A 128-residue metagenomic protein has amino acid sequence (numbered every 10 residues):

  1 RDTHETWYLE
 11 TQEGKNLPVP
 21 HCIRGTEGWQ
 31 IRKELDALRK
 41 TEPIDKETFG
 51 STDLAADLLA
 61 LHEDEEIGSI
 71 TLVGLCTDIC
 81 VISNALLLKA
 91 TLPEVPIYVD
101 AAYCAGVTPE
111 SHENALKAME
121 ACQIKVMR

Functional and structural regions predicted by a protein language model:
R1: Short, solvent-exposed turn/loop segments enriched in Gly/Ser/Thr/Pro and often Arg
H4-R128: Active-site-adjacent betaalpha module
